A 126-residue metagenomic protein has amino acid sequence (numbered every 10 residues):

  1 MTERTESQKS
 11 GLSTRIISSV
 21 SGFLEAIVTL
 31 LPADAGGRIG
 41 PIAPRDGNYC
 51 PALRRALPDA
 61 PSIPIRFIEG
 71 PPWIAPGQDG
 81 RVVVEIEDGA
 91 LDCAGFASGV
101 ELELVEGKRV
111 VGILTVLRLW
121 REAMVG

Functional and structural regions predicted by a protein language model:
T2-G126: C-terminal effector/interaction modules appended to NTPase cores
